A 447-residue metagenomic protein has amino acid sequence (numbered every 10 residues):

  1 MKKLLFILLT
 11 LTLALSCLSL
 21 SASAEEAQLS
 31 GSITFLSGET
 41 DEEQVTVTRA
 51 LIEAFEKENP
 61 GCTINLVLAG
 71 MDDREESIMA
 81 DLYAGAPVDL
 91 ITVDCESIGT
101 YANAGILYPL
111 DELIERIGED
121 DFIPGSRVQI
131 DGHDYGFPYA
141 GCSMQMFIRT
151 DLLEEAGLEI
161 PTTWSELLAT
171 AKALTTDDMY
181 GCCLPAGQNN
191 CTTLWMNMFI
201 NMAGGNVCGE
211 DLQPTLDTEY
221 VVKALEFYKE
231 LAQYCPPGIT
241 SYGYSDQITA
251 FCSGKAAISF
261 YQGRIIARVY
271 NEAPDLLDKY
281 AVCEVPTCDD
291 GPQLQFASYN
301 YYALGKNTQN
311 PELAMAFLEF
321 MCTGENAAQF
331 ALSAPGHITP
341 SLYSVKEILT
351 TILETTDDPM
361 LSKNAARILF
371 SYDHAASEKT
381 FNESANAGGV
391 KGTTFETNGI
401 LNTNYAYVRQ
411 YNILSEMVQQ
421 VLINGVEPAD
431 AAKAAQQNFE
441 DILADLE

Functional and structural regions predicted by a protein language model:
L4-S23: Sec-dependent N-terminal signal peptides of Gram-positive bacterial secreted proteins and lipoproteins
S19-T100, A104-I106, I160, T240 (+5 more regions): Conserved N-terminal structural module of periplasmic/extracytoplasmic solute-binding proteins
V47, L51, K223-F227, Q309-M321 (+1 more regions): Short amphipathic alpha-helical coupling segments at ligand-binding clamshell hinges and other catalytic/signaling
G70, D94-Q145, E159, L168 (+7 more regions): Hinge/lid segment of periplasmic solute-binding proteins
D89-T92, A257-Q262: Paired acidic/hydrophobic, glycine-rich loop segments that form the ligand-binding mouth/hinge of periplasmic-binding
D134-F147, I160-L225, S245, D290-Q295: Extracytoplasmic ligand-binding site segments that recognize negatively charged/polar headgroups
A171-A173, L212-T240, N271, A281-V285: Glycine-centered hinge/linker elements that transmit conformational signals in sensory and ligand-binding systems
R268-L276, D290-A297, A303-N412: C-terminal lobe and pocket-closing loops of periplasmic/extracytoplasmic Venus-flytrap solute-binding proteins
